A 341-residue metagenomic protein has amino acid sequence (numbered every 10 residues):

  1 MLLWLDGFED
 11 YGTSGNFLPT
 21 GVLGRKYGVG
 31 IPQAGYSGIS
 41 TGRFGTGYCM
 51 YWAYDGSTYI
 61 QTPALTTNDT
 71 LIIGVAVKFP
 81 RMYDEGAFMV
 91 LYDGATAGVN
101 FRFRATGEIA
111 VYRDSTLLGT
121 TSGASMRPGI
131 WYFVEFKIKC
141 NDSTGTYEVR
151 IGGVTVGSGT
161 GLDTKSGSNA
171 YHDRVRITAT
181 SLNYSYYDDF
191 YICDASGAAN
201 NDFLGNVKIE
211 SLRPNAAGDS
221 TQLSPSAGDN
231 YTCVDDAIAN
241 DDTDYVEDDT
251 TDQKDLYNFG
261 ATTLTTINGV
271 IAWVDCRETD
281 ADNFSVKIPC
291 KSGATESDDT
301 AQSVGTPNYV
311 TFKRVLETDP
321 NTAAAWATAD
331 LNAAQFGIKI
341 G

Functional and structural regions predicted by a protein language model:
D10, T180-G341: Disulfide-rich extracellular domains of secreted proteins
G15-C49, A216-D242: Extracellular glycan-recognition surfaces and repeat-rich motifs
Y51-I109: Secretory/extracellular carbohydrate-interaction modules and structurally similar beta-sandwich "look-alikes"
P63-I73, G123-I130, N183, A261-N268 (+1 more regions): Extracellular/lumenal carbohydrate-interaction signature centered on repeated Trp-anchored short motifs
V75, F133-G161: Carbohydrate-binding surfaces in secreted/extracellular proteins
F79-D84, A95-A97, C140-G145, V274-F284: Extended, low-complexity, turn-rich repeat/linker tracts enriched in Gly/Pro/Ser/Thr and Asp/Glu that occur
V111-F133: Short, aromatic/His-centered strand-loop micro-motif at the edge of beta-sheets
G159-D188: Flexible glycan-contacting loops in extracellular carbohydrate-active proteins
